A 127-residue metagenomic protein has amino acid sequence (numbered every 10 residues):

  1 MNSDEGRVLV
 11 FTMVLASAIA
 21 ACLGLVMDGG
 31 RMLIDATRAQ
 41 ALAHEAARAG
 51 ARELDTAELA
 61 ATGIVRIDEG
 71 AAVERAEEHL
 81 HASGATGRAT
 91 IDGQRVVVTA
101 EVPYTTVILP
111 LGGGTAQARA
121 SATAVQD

Functional and structural regions predicted by a protein language model:
M1-I67: Alpha-helical assembly-interface signal, strongest on the long, hydrophobic N-terminal helix that forms
V65-D127: Short, conserved structural patches
